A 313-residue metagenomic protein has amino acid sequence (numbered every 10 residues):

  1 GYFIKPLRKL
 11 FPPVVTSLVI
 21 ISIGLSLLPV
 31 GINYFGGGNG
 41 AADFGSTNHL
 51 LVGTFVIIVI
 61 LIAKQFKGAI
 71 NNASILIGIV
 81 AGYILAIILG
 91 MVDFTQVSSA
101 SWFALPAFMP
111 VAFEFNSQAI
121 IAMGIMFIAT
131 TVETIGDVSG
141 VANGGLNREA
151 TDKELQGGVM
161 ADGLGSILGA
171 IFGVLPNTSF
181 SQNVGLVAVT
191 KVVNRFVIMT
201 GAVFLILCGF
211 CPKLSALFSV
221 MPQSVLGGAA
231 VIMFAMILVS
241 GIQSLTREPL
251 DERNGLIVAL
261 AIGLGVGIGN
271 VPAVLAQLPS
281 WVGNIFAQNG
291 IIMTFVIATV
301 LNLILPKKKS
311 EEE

Functional and structural regions predicted by a protein language model:
G1-I84, I88-D93, A202, L207-E312: Membrane-embedded alpha-helical modules
V15, S74, M109, G157 (+2 more regions): Residue-level recognition of membrane-helix boundary sites in multi-pass small-molecule transporters
A42, N71-Q156, S280-G283: Helix-loop-helix hairpins and the membrane-proximal interhelical loops of multi-pass alpha-helical transport proteins
F44, I120-I125, L164-G169, Q223-G227: Short alpha-helical transmembrane interface motifs in multi-pass membrane proteins
T47-L51, V111-I120, E149-G158, V192-F196 (+2 more regions): Membrane-interfacial loop-to-helix junctions in multi-pass transporters
A86, N183-I198, V203-C208: Interfacial segments of multi-pass membrane proteins
W102, A161, F180, C211-L214: Alpha-helix initiation and N-capping motif
G124-R195: Membrane-embedded helical hairpins/re-entrant loop segments and their flanking transmembrane helices within multi-pass
